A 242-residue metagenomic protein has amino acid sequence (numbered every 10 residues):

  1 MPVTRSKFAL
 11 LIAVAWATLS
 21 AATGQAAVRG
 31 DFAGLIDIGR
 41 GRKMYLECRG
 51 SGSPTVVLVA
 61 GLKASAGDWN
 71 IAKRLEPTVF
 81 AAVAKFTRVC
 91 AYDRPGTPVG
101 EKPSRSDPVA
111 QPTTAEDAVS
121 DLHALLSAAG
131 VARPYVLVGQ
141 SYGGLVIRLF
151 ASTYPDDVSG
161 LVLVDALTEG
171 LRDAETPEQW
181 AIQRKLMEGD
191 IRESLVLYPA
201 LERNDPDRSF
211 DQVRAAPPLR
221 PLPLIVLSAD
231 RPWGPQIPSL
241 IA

Functional and structural regions predicted by a protein language model:
M1-L11: Bacterial N-terminal signal peptides that target proteins for export
A27-K43: N-terminal cap/lid segment of alpha/beta-hydrolase-fold proteins
I38-R42, E47-E101: Conserved HGGG/HGGXW glycine-rich cap/lid loop of the alpha/beta-hydrolase fold
T78, A91-V138: Active-site loop/oxyanion-hole signature of alpha/beta-hydrolase fold enzymes
D93, V164-D165, L227: Alpha/beta-hydrolase-fold catalytic nucleophile elbow
T97, V213-A242: C-terminal catalytic-base region of ester-bond hydrolases, centering on the histidine of the charge-relay
A132-G170: Conserved hydrolase catalytic core segment
V162-P206, I237: Flexible "cap/lid" loop of the alpha/beta hydrolase fold
